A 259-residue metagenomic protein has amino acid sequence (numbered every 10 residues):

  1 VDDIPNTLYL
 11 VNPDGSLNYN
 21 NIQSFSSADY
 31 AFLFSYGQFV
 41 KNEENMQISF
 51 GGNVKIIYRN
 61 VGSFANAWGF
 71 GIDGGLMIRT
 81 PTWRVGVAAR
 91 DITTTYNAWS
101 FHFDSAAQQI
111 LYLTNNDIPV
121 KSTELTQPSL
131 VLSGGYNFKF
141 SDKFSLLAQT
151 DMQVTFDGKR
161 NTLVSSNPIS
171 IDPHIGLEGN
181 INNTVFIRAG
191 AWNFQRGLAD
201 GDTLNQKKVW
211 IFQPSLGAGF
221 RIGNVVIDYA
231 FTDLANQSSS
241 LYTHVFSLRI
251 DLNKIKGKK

Functional and structural regions predicted by a protein language model:
V1-K259: Subset of outer-membrane beta-barrel
